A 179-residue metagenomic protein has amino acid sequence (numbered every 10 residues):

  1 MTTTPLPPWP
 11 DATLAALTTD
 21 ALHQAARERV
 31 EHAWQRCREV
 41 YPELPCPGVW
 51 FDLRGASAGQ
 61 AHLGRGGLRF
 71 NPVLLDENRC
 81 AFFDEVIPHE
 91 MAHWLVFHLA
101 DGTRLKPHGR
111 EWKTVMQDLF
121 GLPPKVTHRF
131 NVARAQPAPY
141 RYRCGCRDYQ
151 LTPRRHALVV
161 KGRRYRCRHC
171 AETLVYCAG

Functional and structural regions predicted by a protein language model:
T2-A81, H98-G179: Metalloprotease/metallohydrolase-associated module, dominated by Zn2+-dependent proteases
E85-H98: Active-site recognition of the HExxH zinc-binding catalytic motif
